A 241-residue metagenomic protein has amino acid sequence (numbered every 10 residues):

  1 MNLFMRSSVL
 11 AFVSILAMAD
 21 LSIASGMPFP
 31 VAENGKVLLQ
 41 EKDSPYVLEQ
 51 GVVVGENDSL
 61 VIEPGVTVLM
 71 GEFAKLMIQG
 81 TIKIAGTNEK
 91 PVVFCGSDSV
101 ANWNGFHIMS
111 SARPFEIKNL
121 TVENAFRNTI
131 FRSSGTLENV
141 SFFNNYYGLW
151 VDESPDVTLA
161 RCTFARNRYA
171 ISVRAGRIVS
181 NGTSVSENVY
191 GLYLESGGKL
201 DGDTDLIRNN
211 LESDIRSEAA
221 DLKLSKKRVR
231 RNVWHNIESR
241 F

Functional and structural regions predicted by a protein language model:
M1-M5: N-terminal secretory signal peptides that target proteins for export/translocation
S8-D20: Bacterial N-terminal signal peptides
S22-F241: Beta-strand/loop edge motif enriched in small/polar residues
